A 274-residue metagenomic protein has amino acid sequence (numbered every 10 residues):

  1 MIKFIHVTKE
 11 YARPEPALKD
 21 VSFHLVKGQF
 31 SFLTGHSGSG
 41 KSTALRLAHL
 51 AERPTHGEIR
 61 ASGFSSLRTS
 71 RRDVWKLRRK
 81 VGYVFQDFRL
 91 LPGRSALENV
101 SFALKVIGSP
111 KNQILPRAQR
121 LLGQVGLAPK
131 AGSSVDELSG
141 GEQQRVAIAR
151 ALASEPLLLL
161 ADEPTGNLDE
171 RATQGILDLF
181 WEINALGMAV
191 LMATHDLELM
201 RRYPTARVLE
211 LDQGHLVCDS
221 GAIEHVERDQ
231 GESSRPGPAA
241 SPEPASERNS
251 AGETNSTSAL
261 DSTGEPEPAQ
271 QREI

Functional and structural regions predicted by a protein language model:
H49: Helix-to-loop junction immediately C-terminal to a conserved catalytic motif
G57-S66, L77: Conserved ABC transporter NBD signature motif
R94-F102: Short coil-to-helix segment of the ABC ATPase nucleotide-binding domain corresponding to the Q-loop/switch region
S133, A153-S154, L186: Conserved signature/switch motifs of ABC ATPase nucleotide-binding domains
S134-L138, E142-Q144: Conserved ABC ATPase signature
I148: Hydrophobic anchor residue at the start of the ABC signature
L159-D162: Catalytic Walker B motif of ABC-type/P-loop ATPase nucleotide-binding domains
